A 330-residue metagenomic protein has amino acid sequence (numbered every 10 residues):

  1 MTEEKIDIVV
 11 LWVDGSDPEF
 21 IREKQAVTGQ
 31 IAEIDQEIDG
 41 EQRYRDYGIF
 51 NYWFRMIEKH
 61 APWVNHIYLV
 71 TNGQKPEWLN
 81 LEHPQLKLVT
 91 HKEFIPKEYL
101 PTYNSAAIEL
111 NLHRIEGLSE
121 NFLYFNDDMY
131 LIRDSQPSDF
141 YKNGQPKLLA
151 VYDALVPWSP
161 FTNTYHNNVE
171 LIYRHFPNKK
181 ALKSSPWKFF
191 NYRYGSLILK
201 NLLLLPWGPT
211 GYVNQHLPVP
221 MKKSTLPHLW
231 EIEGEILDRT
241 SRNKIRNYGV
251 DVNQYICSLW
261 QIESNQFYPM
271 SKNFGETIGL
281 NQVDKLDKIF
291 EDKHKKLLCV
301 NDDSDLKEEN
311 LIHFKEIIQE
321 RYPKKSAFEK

Functional and structural regions predicted by a protein language model:
M1-L123, Y130-K330: ER/Golgi luminal nucleotide-sugar-dependent glycosyltransferases, focusing on the catalytic module
